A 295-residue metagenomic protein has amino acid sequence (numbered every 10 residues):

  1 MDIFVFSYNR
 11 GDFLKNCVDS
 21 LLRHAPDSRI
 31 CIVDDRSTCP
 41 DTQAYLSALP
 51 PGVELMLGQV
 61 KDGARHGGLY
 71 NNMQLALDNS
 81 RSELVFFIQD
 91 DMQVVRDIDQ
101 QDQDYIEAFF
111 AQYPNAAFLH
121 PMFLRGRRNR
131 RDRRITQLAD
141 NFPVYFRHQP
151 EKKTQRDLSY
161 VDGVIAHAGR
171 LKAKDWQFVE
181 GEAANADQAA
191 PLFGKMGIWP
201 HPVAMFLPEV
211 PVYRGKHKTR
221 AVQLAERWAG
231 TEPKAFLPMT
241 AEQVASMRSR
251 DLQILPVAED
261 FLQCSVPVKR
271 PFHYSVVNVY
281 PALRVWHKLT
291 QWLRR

Functional and structural regions predicted by a protein language model:
M1-D19: N-proximal low-complexity "stem/linker" segments adjacent to membrane-targeting elements
D19-S28: Short, acidic, metal-binding catalytic loop of nucleotide-sugar glycosyltransferases
T38-S80: Active-site-proximal specificity loops/subdomain of glycosyltransferases
R81-S82, D157-D175: Conserved nucleotide-sugar donor-binding and metal-coordinating catalytic region shared by glycosyltransferases
E83-V95: Short beta-strand-to-loop acidic/aromatic patch adjacent to the donor-nucleotide binding site
D97-F118: Conserved donor-nucleotide/metal-binding helix-loop-beta segment in metal-dependent transferases, i.e., the alpha-helix
P114-R133: Short beta-strand-to-loop element that shapes/binds the nucleotide-sugar donor at the catalytic cleft/hinge
A173-R295: C-terminal catalytic/acceptor-binding lobe
